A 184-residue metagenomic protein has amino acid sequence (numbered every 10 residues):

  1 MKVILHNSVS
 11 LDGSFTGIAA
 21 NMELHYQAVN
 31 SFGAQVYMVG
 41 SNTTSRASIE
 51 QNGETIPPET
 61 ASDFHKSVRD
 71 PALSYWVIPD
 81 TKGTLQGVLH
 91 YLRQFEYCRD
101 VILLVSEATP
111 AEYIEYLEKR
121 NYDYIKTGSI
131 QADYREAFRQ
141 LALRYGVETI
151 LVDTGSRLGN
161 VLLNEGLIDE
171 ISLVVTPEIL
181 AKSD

Functional and structural regions predicted by a protein language model:
M1-D184: Enzymes that bind and transform nitrogen-containing heteroaromatic metabolites
